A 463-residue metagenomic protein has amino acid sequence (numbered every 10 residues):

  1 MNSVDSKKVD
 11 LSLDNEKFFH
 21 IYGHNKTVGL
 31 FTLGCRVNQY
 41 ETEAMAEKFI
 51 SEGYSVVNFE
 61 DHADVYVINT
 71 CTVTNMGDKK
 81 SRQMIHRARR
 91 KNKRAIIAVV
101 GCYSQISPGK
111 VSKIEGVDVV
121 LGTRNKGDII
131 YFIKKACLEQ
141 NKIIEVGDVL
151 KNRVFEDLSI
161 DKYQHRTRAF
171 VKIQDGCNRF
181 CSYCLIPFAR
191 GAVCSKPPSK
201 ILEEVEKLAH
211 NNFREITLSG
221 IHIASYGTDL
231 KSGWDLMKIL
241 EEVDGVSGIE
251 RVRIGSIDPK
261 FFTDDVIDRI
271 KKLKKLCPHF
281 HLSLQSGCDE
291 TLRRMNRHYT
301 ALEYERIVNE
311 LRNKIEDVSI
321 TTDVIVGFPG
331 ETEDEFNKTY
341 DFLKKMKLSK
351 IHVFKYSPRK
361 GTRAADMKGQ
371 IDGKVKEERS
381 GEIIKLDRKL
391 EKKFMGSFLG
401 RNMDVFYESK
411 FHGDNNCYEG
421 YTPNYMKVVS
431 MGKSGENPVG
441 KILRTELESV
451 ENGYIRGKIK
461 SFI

Functional and structural regions predicted by a protein language model:
M1-Y226, D265, L276, F280 (+6 more regions): Proteins enriched for Cys/Gly/acidic motifs involved in redox and nucleic-acid/cofactor modification
D14, D366-I463: Terminal RNA-binding accessory module
T32, S256, L284-S286, Y407-S409 (+1 more regions): Flexible glycine-/small-residue-rich
T72-V73, R190-G191, L230-G233, R293-Y299 (+1 more regions): Short glycine-enriched, charge-decorated loop/helix-capping segments at active-site entrances that position
I97-A98, I106-S107, H210-E333, K344: Conserved SAM/AdoMet-binding glycine-rich loop
Q164-T167, C177-R179, L276, S286 (+5 more regions): Short flexible coil/turn linkers enriched for glycine and charged/polar residues that connect secondary-structure
C181, I201, L218, I254 (+6 more regions): Conserved, mostly hydrophobic/aromatic
G248-I249, K347-L348, R363-M367, I371 (+1 more regions): Conserved N-terminal phosphate-binding loop of PLP-dependent enzymes in the Aspartate aminotransferase
